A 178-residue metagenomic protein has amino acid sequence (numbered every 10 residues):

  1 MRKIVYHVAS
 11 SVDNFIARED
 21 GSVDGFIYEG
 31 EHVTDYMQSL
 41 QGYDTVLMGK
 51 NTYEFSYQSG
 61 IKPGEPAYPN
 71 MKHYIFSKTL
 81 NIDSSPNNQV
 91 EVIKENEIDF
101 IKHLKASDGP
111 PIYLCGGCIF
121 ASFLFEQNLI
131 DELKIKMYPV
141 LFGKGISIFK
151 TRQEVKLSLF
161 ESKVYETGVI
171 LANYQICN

Functional and structural regions predicted by a protein language model:
M1-N178: Enzymes that bind and transform nitrogen-containing heteroaromatic metabolites
